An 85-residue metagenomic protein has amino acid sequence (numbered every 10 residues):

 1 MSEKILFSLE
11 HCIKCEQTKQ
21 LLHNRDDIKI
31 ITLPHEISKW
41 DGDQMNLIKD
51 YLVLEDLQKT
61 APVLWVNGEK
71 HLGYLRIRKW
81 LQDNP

Functional and structural regions predicted by a protein language model:
M1-H35: Local sequence-structure signature of Cys/Sec-based thiol-disulfide redox active-site neighborhoods
I13-K14, W40, E69: Glycine-/small-residue-rich active-site loops that bind phosphorylated ligands and cofactors
E16-Q20, D43, L75-R76: Generic recognition of short, well-ordered alpha-helical segments
Q20, N24, D50, K79 (+1 more regions): Charged/polar, solvent-exposed surface patches and flexible loops
P34-Q58, N84-P85: Thioredoxin-like thiol-disulfide oxidoreductase module
A61: P-loop/Walker A NTP-binding region and its immediately flanking N-terminal helices in P-loop NTPase folds
W65-P85: Non-catalytic, surface beta->alpha helical segment in thiol-disulfide oxidoreductase systems
